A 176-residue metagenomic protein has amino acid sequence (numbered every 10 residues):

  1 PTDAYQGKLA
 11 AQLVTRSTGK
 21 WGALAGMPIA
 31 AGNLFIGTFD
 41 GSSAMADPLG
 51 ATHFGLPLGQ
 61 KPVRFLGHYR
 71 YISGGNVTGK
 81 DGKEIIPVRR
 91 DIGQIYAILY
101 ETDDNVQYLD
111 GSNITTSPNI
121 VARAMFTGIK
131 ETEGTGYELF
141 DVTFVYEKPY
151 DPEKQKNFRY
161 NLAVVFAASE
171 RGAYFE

Functional and structural regions predicted by a protein language model:
P1-L66, V88-E176: Aromatic (Trp/Tyr/Phe) and Gly/Pro-enriched flexible surface segments
Y69-I86: Short amphipathic, basic-aromatic surface patches that mediate peripheral association with negatively charged
